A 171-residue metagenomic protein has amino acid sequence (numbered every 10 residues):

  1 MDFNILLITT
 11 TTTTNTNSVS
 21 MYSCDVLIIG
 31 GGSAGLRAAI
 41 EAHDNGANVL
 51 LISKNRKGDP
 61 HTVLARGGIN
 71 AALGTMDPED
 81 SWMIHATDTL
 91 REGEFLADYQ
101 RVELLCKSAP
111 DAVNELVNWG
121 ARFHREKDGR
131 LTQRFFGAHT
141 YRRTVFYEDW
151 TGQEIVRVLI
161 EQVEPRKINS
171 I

Functional and structural regions predicted by a protein language model:
M1-V26, D44: Extreme N-terminal leader/targeting segments of oxidoreductases
F3-L6, K54-I171: Conserved N-terminal/central alpha/beta ligand/cofactor-binding core
T10, N15-T16, A38, L51-I52 (+1 more regions): Hydrophobic alpha-helical segments, principally membrane-spanning helices and signal/leader peptides
T10-T11, G31-A34, R66, H85-A86: A broad, low-specificity signal for short, low-complexity segments enriched in glycine/proline and polar/charged
Y22-C24, N45-N48, R66, R166-I168: Short coil/turn connectors at secondary-structure junctions
V26-L51: N-terminal Rossmann-like FAD-binding beta1-loop-alpha1 element of flavoenzymes
